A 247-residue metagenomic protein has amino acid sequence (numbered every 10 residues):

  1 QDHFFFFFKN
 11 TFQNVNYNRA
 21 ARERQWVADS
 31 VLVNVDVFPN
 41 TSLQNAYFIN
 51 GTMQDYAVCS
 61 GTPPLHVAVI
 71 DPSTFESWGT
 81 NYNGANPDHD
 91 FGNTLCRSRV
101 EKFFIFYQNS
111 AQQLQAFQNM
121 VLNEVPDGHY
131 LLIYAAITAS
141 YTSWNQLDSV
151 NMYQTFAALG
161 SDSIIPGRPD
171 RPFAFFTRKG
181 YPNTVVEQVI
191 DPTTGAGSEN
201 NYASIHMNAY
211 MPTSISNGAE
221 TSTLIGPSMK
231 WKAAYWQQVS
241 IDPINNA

Functional and structural regions predicted by a protein language model:
Q1-F38, C59-G61, N200-A247: Beta-strand-rich ligand- or partner-binding modules with a strong bias toward extracellular/periplasmic carbohydrate
N14-S77, P182, V186-I205: N-terminal, charge-rich interaction modules
N45-L131, A136-T138, T142-S143: Conserved mixed alpha/beta catalytic, RNA-binding, or beta-rich assembly cores of soluble enzyme, regulatory
V69, N119-P126, K179-G180, E220-K230: Extracellular and analogous surface-interaction loops
V69, Y134, F176-T177, W236: Hydrophobic side chains in beta-strands
S73, T138, Y181, S228 (+1 more regions): Short loop/turn segments at secondary-structure transitions that flank enzyme active sites
G128, R171-F173, K232: Structural beta-strand/beta-sheet cores of well-ordered domains, especially the beta-sheet scaffolds that support
A139-M211: Contiguous ligand/interfacial binding patches
